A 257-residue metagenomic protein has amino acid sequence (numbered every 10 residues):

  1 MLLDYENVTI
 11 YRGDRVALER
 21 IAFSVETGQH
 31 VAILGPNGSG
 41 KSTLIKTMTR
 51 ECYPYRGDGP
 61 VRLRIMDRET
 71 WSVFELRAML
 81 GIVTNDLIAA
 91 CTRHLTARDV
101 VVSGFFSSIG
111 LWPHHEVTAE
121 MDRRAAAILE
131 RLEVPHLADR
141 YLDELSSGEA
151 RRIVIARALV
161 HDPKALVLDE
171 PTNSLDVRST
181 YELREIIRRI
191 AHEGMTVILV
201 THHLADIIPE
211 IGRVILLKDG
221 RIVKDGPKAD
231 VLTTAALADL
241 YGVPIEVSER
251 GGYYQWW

Functional and structural regions predicted by a protein language model:
T49: Helix-to-loop junction immediately C-terminal to a conserved catalytic motif
V102, V117-L137: Conserved ABC ATPase "signature" region
E116, Y141-L145, E149: Conserved ABC ATPase signature
D162: Conserved catalytic motifs of ABC-family nucleotide-binding domains
L166-E170: Catalytic Walker B motif of ABC-type/P-loop ATPase nucleotide-binding domains
A238-W257: ABC ATPase nucleotide-binding domains
